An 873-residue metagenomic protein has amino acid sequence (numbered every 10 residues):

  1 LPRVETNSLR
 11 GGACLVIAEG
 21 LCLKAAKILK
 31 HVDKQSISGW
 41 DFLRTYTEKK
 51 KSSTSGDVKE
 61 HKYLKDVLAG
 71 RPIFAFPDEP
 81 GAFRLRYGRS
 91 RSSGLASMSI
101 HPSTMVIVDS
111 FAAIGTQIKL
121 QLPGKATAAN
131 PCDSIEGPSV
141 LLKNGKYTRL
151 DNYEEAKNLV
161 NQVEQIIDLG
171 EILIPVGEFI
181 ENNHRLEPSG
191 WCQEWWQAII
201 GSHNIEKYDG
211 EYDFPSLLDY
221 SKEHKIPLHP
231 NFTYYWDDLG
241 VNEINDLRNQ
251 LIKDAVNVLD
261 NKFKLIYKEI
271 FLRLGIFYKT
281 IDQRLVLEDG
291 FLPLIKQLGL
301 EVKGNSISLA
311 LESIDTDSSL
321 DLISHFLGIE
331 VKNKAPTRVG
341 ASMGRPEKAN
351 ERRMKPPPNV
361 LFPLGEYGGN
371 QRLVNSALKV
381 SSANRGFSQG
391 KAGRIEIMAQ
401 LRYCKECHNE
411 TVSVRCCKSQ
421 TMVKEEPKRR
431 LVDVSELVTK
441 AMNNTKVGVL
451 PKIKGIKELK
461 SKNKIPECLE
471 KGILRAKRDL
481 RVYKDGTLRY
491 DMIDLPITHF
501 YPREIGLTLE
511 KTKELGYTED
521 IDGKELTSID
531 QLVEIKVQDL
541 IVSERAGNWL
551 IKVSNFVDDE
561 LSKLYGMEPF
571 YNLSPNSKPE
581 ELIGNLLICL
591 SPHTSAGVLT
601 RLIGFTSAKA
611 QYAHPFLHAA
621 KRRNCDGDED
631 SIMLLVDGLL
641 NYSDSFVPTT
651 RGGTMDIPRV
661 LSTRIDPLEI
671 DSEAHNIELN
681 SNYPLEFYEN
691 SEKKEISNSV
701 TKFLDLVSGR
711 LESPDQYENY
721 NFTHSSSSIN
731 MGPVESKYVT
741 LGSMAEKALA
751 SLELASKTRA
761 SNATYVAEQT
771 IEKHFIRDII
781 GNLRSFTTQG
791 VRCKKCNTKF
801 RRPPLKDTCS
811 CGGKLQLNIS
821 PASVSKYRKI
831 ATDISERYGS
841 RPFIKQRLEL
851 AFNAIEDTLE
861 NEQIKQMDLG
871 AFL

Functional and structural regions predicted by a protein language model:
L1-V598, L602-S607, A620, N624-C625 (+4 more regions): Extended, Lys/Arg-rich, non-catalytic nucleic-acid recognition/anchoring regions of very large nucleic-acid-interacting
P615-L617: Short hydrophobic "helix-edge" motifs at membrane interfaces and signal-peptide entry regions
